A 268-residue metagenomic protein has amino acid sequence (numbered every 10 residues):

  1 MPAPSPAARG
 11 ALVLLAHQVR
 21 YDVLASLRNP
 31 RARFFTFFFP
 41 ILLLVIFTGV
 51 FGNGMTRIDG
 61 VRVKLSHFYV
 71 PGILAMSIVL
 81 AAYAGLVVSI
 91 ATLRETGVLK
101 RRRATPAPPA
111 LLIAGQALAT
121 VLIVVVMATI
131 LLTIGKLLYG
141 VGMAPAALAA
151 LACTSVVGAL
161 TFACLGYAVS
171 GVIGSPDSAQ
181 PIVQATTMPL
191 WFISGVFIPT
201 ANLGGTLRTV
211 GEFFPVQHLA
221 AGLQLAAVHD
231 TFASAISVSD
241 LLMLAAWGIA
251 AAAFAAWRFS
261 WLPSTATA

Functional and structural regions predicted by a protein language model:
P2-F39: Aromatic- and glycine-rich beta-strand/loop motifs that create alpha-glucan
P4-S5, F68-P71, V79-A84, G115-A119 (+3 more regions): Short alpha-helical transmembrane interface motifs in multi-pass membrane proteins
S26, A82-A107: Transmembrane helix boundary and interhelical loop/hinge segments in multi-pass membrane proteins
R28-G54, S66-G85, V126, T186-F192 (+1 more regions): Hydrophobic alpha-helical transmembrane segments of multi-pass membrane transport/permease proteins
F38, V45-G54, S170-Q217: Transmembrane helix segments
I58-G60, G142, G195-A251: Membrane-interfacial helix-loop-helix junctions in multi-pass membrane proteins
P109-Q184, M188, A233-A245, I249-A256: Alpha-helical transmembrane segments and their short interhelical loops
F259-A268: Short cytosolic juxtamembrane segments of multi-pass membrane proteins
